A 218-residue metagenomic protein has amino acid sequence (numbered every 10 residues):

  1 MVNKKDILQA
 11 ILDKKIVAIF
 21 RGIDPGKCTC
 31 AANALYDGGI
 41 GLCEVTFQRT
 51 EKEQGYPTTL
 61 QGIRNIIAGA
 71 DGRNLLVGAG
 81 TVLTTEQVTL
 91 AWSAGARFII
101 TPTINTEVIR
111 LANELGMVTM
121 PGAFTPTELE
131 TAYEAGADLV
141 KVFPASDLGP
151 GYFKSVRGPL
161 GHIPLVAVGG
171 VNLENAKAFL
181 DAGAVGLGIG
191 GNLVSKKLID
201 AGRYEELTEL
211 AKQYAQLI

Functional and structural regions predicted by a protein language model:
M1-E86, L90-A94, E114, H162 (+2 more regions): Conserved N-terminal beta1-alpha1 strand-loop-helix module at the mouth
I16-F20, C43-V45, V77-G80, I99-I100 (+4 more regions): Hydrophobic faces of well-ordered beta-strands that scaffold small-molecule active sites in alpha/beta enzyme cores
C28-C30, T84-A94, T127-A135, Y152 (+1 more regions): Catalytic cores of alpha/beta
V45-T50, F98-V108, V142-P150, A182-Y204 (+1 more regions): Glycine-rich phosphate-binding active-site loops on the catalytic face of alpha/beta enzymes
G62-I66, G95-F98, M117-M120, D138-V140 (+3 more regions): Short, hinge-like loop/turn segments at secondary-structure boundaries
I63-I66, A91, A112, A132 (+2 more regions): Hydrophobic packing residues within well-ordered alpha-helices of enzyme cores
F98, P102-L148: Histidine/lysine/aspartate-rich catalytic loop segments that bind and position anionic ligands
T131, D147, G151-V166: Shared catalytic-loop signature of beta/alpha-barrel
